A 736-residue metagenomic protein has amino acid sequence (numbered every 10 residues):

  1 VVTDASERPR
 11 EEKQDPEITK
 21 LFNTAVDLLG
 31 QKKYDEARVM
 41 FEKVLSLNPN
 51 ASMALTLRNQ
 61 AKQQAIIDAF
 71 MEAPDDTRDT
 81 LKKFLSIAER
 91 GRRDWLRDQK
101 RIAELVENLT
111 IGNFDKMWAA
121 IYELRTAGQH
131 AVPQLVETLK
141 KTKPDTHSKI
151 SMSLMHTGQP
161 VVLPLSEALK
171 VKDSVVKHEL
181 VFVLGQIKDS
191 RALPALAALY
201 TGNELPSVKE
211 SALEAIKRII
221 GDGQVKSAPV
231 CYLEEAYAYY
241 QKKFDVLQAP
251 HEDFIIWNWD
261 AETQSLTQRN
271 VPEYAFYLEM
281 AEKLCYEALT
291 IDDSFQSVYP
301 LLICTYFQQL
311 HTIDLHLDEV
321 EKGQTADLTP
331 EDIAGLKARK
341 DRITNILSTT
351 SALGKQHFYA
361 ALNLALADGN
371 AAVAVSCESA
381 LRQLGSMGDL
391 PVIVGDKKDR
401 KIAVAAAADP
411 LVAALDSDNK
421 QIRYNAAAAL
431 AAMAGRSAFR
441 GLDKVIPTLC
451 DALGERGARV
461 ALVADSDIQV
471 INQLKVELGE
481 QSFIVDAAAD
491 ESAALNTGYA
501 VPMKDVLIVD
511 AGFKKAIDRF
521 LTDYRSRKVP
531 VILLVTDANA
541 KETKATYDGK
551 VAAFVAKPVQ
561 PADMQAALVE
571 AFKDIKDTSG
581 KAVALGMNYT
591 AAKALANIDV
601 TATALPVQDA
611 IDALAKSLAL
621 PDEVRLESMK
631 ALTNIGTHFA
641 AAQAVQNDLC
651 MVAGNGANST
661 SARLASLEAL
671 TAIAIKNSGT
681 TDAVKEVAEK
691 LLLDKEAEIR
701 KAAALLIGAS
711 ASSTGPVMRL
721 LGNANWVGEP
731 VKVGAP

Functional and structural regions predicted by a protein language model:
D4-K20, E89-K100, L105-N108, I220-C231 (+6 more regions): TPR-adjacent "capping" and linker segments in tetratricopeptide-repeat scaffold/adaptor proteins
N23-G30, M40-K43, T56-Q60, L85-L96 (+22 more regions): Structural detector for internal amphipathic alpha-helices that build alpha-solenoid repeat scaffolds
L55, Q60, A65-F70, S227-P229 (+4 more regions): Short coil/linker segments at helix-helix boundaries
E104-G112, Q134-T142, S153, P164-K172 (+10 more regions): Alpha-solenoid HEAT/Armadillo-like helical repeat scaffolds in large eukaryotic proteins
S482-D490: Short hydrophobic/Thr-rich beta-strand motif most characteristic of the beta2 strand and flanking loop of CheY-like
V501-D510: Active-site beta3 strand of CheY-like receiver
K515, D537-F554: Alpha4 helix (beta4-alpha4-beta5 surface) of REC/receiver domains from two-component response regulators
K528-A538: A short, hydrophobic beta-strand element within the central beta-sheet of small alpha/beta folds
